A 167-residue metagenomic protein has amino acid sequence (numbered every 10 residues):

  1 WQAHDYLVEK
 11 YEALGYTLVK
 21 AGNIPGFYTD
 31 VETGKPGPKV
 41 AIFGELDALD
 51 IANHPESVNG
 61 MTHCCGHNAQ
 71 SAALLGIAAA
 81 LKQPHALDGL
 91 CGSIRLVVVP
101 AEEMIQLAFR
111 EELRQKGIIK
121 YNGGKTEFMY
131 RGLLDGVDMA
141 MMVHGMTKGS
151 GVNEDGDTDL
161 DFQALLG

Functional and structural regions predicted by a protein language model:
W1-C64, N68-R95: Acidic/His- and Gly-rich active-site-bordering loop/insert found across diverse amide/peptide-bond hydrolases
Y28, P55-T62, N68-A69, D88-G167: Histidine/acidic-residue-rich, glycine-tolerant segments that coordinate divalent metal ions
